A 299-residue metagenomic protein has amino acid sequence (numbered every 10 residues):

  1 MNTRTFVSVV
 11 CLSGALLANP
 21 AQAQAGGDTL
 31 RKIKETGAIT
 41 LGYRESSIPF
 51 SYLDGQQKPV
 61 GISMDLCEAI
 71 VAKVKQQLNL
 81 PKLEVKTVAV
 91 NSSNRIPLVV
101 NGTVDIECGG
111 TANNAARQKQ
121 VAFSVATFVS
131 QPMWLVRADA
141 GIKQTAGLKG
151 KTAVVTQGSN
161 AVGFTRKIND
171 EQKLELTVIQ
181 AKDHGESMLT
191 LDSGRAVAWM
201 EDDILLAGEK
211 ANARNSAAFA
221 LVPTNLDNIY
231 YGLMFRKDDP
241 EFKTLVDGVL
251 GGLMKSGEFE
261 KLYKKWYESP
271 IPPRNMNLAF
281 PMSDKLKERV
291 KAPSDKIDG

Functional and structural regions predicted by a protein language model:
A25-E107: Extracytoplasmic small-molecule ligand-binding "clamshell" domains of the periplasmic binding protein/Venus flytrap
G26, L80-P97, A140, V178-L189 (+1 more regions): Short helix-initiation/N-cap motifs at beta->coil->alpha
L30, K58, G110, R117-T127 (+2 more regions): A structural signal for short loop-to-beta-strand junctions that line the ligand-binding cleft of periplasmic/secreted
T40, E45-P49, P59-Q76, A112 (+3 more regions): Bilobed "Venus flytrap"/periplasmic-binding protein-like clamshell domains and structurally analogous long
E45, F128-D139, A211-L250, S269-A292 (+1 more regions): Periplasmic-binding protein-like
G61, D65-K73, A146-G147, K151-T152 (+2 more regions): Extended ligand-binding regions for polar small-molecule ligands
E68, L80-G147, K287-I297: Acidic, polar ligand-binding/catalytic clefts
N94, C108-K119, G163-E171, T190-D227 (+1 more regions): A ligand-binding cleft/hinge motif common to bilobed small-molecule-binding domains
